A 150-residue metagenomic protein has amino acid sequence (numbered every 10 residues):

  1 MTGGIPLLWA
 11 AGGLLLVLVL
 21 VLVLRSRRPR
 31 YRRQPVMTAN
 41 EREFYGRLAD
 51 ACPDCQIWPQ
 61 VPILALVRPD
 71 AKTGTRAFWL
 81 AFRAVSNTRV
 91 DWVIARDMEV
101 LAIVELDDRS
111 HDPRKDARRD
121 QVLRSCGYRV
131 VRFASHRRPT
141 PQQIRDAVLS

Functional and structural regions predicted by a protein language model:
M1-R28: N-terminal signal-anchor transmembrane alpha helix of single-pass membrane proteins, serving as the membrane-anchoring
L24-R30, S125-Y128: Acidic/polar active-site rim loop that often engages polyanionic ligands
R30-D54, W58: Membrane-cytosol interface motif
R32, L80, D107: Conserved short-loop catalytic and cofactor-binding motifs
A39, E43, N87, R118: Short, well-structured alpha-helical interface segments that form or flank functional binding sites
P59-E99: Active-site metal-binding core of divalent-cation-utilizing nuclease and nuclease-like domains
T88-V90, I94-V148: Basic, amphipathic alpha-helical patches used to engage nucleic acids or provide basic targeting signals, exemplified
